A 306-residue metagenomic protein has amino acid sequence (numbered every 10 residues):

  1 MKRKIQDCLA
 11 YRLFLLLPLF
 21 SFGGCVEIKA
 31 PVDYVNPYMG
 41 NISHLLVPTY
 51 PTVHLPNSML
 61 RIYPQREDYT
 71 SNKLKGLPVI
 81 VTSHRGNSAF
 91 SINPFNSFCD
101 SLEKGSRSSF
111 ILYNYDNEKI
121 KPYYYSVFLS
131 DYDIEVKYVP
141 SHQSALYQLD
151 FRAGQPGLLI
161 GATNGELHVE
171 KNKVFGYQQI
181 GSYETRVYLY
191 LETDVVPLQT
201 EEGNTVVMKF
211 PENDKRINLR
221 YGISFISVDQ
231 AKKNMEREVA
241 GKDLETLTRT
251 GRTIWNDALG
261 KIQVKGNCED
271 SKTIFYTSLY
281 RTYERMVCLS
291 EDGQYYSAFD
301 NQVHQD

Functional and structural regions predicted by a protein language model:
M1-K2, D133: Short, charged low-complexity linear motifs
K2-L13: Bacterial N-terminal signal peptides that target proteins for export
Y11-F14, F20-F22: Aromatic (phenylalanine/tyrosine) cluster motif
L19-K29: Bacterial Sec-dependent signal peptides at the C-terminal "C-region" and cleavage site
I28-D306: Accessory carbohydrate-recognition regions in carbohydrate-active enzymes
